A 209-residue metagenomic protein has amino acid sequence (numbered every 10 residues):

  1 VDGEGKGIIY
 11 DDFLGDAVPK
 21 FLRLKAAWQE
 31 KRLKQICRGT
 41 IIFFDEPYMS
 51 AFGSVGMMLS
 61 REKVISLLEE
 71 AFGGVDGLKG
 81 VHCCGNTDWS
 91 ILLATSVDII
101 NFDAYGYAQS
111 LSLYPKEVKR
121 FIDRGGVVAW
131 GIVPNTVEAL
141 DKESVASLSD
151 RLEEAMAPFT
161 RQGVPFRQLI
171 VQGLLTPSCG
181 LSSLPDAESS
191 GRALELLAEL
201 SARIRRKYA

Functional and structural regions predicted by a protein language model:
V1-K31: Active-site-proximal, glycine-rich beta->alpha crossover segments in alpha/beta enzymes that shape flexible
V1-K6, Q35-K63, V97, T176-P177: Active-site-proximal loop/short-helix segments that contain or immediately flank catalytic acid/base residue(s)
A17-V18, D76-G85, D98-L111: Catalytic beta/alpha-barrel core
L22, E46, L92, L175: Conserved, mostly hydrophobic/aromatic
W28-T40, E70-K79, T95, F159-I170 (+1 more regions): A structural motif corresponding to the C-terminal end of an alpha-helix and its immediate exit/capping segment
G53-I65, N86-S96, Y114-V118: Distinct, well-ordered alpha-helical segments
R61-G77, I122-G125: Alpha-helix-loop-beta-strand connector modules within alpha/beta enzyme cores
D98-A209: Catalytic-face loop-and-helix region of soluble metabolic enzyme cores
